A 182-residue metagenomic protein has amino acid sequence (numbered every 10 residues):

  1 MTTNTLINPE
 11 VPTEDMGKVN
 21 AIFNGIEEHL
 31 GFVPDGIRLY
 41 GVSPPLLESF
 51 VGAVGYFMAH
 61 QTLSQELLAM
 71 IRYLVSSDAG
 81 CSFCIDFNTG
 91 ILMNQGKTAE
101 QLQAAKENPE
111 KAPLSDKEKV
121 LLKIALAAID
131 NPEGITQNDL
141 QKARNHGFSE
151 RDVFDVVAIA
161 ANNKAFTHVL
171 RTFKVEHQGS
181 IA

Functional and structural regions predicted by a protein language model:
M1-A182: Hydrophobic alpha-helical segments
